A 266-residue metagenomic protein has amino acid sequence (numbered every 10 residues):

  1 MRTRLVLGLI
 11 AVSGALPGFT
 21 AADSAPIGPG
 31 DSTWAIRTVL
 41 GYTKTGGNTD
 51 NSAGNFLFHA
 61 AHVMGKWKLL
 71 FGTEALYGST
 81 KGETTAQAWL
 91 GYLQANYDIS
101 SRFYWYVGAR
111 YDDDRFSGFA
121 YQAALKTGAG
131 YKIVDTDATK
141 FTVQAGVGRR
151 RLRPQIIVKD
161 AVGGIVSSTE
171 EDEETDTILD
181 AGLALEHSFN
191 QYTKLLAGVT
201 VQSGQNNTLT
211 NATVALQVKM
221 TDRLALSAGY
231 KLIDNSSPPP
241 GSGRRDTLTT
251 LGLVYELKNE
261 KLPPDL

Functional and structural regions predicted by a protein language model:
M1-T33, L257-L266: Cleavable N-terminal export/targeting peptides
W34, K66-F71, R102-W105, D137-F141 (+3 more regions): Repeated loop/turn-to-beta-strand initiation elements of outer-membrane beta-barrel proteins
I36-T38, L69-F71, W105-V107, L125 (+6 more regions): Transmembrane beta-strands of outer-membrane beta-barrel proteins
Y42-G46, M64-K66, A75-S79, Y111-R115 (+4 more regions): Transmembrane beta-strands of outer-membrane beta-barrel pores
K44, A60-H62, Y97, Y111 (+5 more regions): Residue-level signature of outer-membrane beta-barrel architecture
K44-S52, T80-A86, D113-Y121, Q202-N211 (+1 more regions): Solvent-exposed loop/turn segments connecting transmembrane beta-strands in outer-membrane beta-barrel proteins
A138-A225: Outer-membrane beta-barrel transmembrane domain signature
L216-K219, R245-L266: Outer-membrane beta-barrel "beta-signal"
